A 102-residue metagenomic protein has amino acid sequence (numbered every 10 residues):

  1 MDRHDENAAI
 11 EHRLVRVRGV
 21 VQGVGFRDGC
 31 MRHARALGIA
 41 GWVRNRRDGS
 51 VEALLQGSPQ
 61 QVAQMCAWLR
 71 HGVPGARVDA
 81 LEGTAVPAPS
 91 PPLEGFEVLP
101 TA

Functional and structural regions predicted by a protein language model:
M1-A102: Intrinsically disordered, low-complexity, mixed-charge
